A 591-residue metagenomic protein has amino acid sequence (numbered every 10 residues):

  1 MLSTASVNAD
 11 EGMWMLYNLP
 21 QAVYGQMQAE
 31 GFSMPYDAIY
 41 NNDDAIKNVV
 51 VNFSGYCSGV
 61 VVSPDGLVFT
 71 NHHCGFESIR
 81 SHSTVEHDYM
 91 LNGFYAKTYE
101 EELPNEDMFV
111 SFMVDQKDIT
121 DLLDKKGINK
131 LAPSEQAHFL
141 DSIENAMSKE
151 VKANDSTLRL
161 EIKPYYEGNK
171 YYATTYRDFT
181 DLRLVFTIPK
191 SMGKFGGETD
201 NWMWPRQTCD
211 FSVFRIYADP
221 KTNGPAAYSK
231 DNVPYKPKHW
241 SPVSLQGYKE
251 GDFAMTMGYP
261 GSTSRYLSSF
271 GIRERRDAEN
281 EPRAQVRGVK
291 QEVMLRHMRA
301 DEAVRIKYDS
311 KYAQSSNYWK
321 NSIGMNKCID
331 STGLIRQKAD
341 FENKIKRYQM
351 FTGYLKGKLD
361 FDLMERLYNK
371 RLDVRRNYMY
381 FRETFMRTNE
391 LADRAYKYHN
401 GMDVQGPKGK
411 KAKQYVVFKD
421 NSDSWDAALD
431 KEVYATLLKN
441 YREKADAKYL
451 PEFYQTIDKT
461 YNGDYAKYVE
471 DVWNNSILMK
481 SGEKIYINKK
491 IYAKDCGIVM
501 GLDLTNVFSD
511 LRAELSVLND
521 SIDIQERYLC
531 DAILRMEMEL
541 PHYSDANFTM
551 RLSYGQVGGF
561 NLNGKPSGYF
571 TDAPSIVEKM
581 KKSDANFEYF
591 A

Functional and structural regions predicted by a protein language model:
M1-S3: Bacterial N-terminal signal peptides
A5-A591: Terminal presequence/propeptide segments associated with secretion/organelle targeting and zymogen/polyprotein
